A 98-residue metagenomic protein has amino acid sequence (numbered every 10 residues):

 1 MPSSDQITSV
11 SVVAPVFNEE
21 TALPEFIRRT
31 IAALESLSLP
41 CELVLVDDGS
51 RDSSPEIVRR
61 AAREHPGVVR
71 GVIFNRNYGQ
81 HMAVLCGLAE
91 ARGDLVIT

Functional and structural regions predicted by a protein language model:
M1-A32, L39: N-proximal low-complexity "stem/linker" segments adjacent to membrane-targeting elements
S9, P40-E42, V68-R70: Residues at or immediately flanking beta-strands
S11-P15, V44-L45, I73: Short hydrophobic beta-strand elements that form part of the catalytic alpha/beta core underpinning NDP-sugar/donor
L34-L39, A62-V68: Short helix-capping segments at alpha-helix termini
D47-P55: A conserved acidic beta->alpha catalytic loop
F74-A91: Glycine-rich, basic loop-to-helix element that forms the pyrophosphate-binding segment of sugar-nucleotide handling
V96: Short aromatic/hydrophobic "clamp" motif used to bind/position activated sugar donors
